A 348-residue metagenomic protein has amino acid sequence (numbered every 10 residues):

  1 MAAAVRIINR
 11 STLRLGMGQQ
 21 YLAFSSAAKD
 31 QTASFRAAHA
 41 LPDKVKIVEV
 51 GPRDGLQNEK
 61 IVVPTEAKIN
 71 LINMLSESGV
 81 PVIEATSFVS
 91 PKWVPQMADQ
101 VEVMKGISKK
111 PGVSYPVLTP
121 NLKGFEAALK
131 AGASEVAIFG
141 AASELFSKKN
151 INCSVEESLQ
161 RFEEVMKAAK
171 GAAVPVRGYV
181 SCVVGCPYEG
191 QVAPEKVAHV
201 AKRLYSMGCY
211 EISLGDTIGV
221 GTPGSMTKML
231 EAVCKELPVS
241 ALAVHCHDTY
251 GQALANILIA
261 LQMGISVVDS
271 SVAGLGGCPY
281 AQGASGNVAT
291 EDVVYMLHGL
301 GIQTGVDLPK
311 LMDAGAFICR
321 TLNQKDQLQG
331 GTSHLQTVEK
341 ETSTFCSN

Functional and structural regions predicted by a protein language model:
A2-N348: Catalytic cores and adjacent flexible loops of soluble metabolic enzymes that perform enolate/carbanion chemistry on
